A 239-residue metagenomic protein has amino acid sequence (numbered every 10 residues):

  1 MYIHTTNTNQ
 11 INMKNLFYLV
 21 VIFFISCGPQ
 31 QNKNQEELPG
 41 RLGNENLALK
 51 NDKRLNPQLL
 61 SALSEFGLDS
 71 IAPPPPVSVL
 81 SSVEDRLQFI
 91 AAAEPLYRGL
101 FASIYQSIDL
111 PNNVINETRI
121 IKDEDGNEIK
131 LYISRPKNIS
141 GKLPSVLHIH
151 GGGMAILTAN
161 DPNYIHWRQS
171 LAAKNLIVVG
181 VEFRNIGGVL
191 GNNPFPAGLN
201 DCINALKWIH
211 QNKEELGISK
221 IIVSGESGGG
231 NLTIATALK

Functional and structural regions predicted by a protein language model:
M1-G40: Bacterial Sec-dependent N-terminal signal peptides
C27-D109: N-terminal targeting or regulatory segments adjacent to alpha/beta-hydrolase or S9 domains
A93-G141: N-terminal cap/lid segment of alpha/beta-hydrolase-fold proteins
K142-G152: Short beta-strand element of the alpha/beta-hydrolase
S145, N175-E182: A fold-wide structural signal in alpha/beta-hydrolase
A159, N163-S170, V179-K220: Catalytic nucleophile-loop/oxyanion-hole region of alpha/beta-hydrolase and closely related hydrolase-like folds
I221, G225-G230: Conserved alpha/beta-hydrolase "nucleophile elbow" surrounding the catalytic nucleophile
G230-K239: Short glycine-enriched nucleophile-adjacent loop and the immediately C-terminal alpha-helix near the catalytic center
